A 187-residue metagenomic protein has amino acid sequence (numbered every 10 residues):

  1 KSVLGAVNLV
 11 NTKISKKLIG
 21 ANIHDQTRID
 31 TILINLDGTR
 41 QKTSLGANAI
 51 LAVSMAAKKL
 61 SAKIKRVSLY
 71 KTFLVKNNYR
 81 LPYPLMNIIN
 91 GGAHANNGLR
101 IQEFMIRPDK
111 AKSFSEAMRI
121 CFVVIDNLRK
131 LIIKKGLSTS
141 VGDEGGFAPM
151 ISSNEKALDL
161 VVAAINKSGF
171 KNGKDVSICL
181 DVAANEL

Functional and structural regions predicted by a protein language model:
K1-K63, V67, M118: Metal- or metallocofactor-binding catalytic centers and their adjacent structured scaffolds across diverse enzyme
V10-A21, L36, L60-I64, R107 (+2 more regions): Change "in soluble alpha/beta enzymes" to "in soluble alpha/beta proteins
I23-I29, A47, L69-T72, R129-F147 (+1 more regions): Flexible, glycine/charged-enriched surface loops at secondary-structure junctions
R40-N48, F104-R119, G145-S152: Flexible, glycine/proline-enriched loop segments at strand-loop-helix junctions that form or flank small-ligand binding
Q41-A62, Y83-L99, D143-F147, V182: Conserved phosphate/anionic-ligand binding catalytic regions in large, soluble enzymes, centered on
R66-L85: Glycine/threonine-rich beta-strand-loop-alpha-helix active-site module that forms ligand/phosphate-binding
Y79-G142: Mobile "lid/hinge" segments at catalytic clefts and subdomain interfaces of large enzymes
E155-L187: Catalytic core of soluble alpha/beta enzymes
